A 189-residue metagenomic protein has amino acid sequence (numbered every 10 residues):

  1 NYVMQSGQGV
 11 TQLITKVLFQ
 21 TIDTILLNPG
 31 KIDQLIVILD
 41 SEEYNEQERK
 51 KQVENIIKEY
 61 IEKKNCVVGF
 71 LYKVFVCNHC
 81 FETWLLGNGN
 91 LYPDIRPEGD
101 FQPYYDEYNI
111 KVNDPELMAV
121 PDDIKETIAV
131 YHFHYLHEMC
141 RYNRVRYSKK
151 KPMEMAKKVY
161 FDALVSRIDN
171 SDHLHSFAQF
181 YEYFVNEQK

Functional and structural regions predicted by a protein language model:
Y2-M4, T15-K189: C-terminal accessory helical subdomains adjacent to catalytic cores in phosphodiester- and nucleotide-handling enzymes
T11-Q12: N-terminal carbohydrate-binding/catalytic regions of secreted carbohydrate-active enzymes
